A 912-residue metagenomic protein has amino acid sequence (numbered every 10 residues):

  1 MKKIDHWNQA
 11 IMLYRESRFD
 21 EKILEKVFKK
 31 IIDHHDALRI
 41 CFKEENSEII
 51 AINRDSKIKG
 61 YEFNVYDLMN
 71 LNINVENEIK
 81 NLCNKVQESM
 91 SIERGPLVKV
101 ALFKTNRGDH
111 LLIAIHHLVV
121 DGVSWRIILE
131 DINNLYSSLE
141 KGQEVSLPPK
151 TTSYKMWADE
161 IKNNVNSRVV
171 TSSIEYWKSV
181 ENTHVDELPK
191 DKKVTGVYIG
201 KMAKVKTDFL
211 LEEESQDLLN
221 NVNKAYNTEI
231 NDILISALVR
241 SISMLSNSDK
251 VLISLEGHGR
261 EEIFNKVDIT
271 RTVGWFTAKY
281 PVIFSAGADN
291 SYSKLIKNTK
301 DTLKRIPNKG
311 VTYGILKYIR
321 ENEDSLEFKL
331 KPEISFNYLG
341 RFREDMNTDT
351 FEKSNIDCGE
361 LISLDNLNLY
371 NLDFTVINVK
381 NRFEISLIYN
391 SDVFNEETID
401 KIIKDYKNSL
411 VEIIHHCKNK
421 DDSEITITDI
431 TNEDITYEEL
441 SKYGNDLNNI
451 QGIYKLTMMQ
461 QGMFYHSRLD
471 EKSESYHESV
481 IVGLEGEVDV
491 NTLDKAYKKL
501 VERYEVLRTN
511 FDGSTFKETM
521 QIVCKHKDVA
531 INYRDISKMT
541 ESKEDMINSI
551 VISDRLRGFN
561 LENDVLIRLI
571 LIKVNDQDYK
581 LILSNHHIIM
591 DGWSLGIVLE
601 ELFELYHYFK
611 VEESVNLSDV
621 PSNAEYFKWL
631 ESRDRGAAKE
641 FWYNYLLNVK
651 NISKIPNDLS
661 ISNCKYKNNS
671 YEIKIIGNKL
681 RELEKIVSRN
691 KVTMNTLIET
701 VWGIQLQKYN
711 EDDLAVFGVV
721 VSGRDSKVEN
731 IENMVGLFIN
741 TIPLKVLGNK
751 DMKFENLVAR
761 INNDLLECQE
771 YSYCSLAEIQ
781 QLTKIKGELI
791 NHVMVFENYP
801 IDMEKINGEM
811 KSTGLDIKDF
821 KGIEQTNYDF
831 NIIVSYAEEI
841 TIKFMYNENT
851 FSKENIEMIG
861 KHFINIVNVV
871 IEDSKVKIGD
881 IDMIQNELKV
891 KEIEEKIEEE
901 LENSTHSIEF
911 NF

Functional and structural regions predicted by a protein language model:
M1-D55, N72-N164, D186-K190, K297-I319 (+4 more regions): Acyl-group handoff/entry surfaces in thioester-processing enzymes
M1-N8, V170-T228, F464-H477, A638-V692 (+2 more regions): Flexible, P/S/T/G-rich "lid" or insertion loops adjacent to the active sites of thioester-utilizing
K2-N8, E25, D36-L38, K59 (+18 more regions): His-Asp-centered acyl/peptidyl-transfer active-site segments
K2-N8, S56-I58, L112, Y154 (+10 more regions): Short, flexible turn/loop "capping" segments at secondary-structure junctions
N8, I23, V123, I127 (+10 more regions): Short amphipathic alpha-helical face segments that pack within enzyme cores and frequently flank/anchor catalytic
S17-D33, I52-R94, I174, S291-L303 (+10 more regions): A short, small/polar-residue-rich loop/turn motif at beta-strand boundaries within alpha/beta enzyme cores
H35, R39, R126-I132, D249-E256 (+13 more regions): Extended, hydrophobic beta-loop-alpha segments that form or line the acyl/peptidyl-thioester binding and transfer paths
C41-F42, I132-T152, V180, I306 (+9 more regions): A short N-terminal helical cap/helix-turn-helix that marks the beginning of AMP-binding/adenylate-forming
